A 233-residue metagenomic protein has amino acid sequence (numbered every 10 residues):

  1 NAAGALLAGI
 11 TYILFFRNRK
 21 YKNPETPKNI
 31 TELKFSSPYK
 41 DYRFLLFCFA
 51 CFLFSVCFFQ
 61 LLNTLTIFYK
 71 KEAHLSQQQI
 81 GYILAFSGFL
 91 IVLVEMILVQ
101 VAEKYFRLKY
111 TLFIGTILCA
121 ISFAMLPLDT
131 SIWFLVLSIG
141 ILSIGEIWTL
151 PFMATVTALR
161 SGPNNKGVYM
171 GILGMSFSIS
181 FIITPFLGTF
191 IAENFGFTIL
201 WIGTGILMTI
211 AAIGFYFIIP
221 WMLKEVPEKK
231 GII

Functional and structural regions predicted by a protein language model:
N1-A3, F190-M208: A membrane-interface helix-boundary motif in multi-pass transporters
G4-N23, G214-I219: C-terminal membrane-cytosol helix-exit motif in multi-pass small-molecule transporters
F15-F49, I232-I233: Juxtamembrane intracellular "pre-TM" segments in multi-pass secondary transporters
D41-Q60, G140-I144: Pair of pore-lining "gating" transmembrane helices in MFS-fold secondary transporters
N63-I80: Short amphipathic helix-loop junctions that connect adjacent transmembrane helices in Major Facilitator Superfamily/SLC
V94-R107, A192: Helix-to-loop junctions at the C-terminal end of transmembrane segments in multipass secondary transporters
Y110-M125: Structural signature of the two symmetry-related core transmembrane helices
W148-S161: Intracellular juxtamembrane helix-capping segments at the cytosolic ends of symmetry-related transmembrane helices
